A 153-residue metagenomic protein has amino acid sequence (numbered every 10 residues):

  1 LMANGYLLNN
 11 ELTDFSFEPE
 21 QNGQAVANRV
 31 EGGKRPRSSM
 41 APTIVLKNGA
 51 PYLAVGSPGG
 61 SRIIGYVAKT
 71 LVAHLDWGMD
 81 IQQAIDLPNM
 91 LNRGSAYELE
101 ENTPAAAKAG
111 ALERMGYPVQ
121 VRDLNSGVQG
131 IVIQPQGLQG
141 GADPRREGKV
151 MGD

Functional and structural regions predicted by a protein language model:
L1-R122: Proteins synthesized as precursors that undergo proteolytic processing into mature forms
P104-D153: Cofactor-centric catalytic regions
